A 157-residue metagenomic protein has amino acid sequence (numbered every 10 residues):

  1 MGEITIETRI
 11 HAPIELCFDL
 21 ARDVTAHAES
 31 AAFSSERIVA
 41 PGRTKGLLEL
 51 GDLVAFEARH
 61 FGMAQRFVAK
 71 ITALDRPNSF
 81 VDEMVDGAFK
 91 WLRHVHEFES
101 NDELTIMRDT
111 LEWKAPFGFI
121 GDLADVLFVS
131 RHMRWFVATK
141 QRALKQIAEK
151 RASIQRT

Functional and structural regions predicted by a protein language model:
M1-K45: Hydrophobic ligand-binding cavity/cleft-lining segments
E3-T5, A64-V68, K90-H94: Short, surface-exposed coil-to-beta transition loops
T5-H11, E57, K70, E97-E99 (+1 more regions): Generic structural detector for well-ordered beta-strands
P13, R76-P77, N101-L104: Short strand-connecting beta-turns/loops that link adjacent beta-strands
V39-D86, I106, T139-Q155: Glycine-rich portal/gate segments that line the openings of hydrophobic small-molecule binding cavities
V81-W135: Beta-strand/loop substructures that line and gate deep hydrophobic ligand-binding cavities in soluble
